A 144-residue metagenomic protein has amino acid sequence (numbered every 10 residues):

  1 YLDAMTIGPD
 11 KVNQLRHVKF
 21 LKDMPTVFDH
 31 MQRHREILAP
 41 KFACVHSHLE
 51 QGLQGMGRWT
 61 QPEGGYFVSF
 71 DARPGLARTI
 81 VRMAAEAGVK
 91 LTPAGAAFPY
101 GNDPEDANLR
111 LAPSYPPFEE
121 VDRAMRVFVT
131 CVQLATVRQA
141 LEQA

Functional and structural regions predicted by a protein language model:
Y1-A144: PLP-dependent class I/II
